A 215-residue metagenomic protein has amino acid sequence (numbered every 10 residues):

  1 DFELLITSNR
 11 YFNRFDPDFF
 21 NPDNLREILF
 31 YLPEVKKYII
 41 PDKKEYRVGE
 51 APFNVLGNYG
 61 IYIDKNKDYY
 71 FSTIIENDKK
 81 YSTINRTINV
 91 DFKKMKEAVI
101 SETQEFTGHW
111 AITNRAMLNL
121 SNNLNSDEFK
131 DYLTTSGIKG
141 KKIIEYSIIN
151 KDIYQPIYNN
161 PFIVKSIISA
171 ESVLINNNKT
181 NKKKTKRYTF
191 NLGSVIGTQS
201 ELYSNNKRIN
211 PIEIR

Functional and structural regions predicted by a protein language model:
F2-R215: A sensor for short, sequence-defined functional sites
